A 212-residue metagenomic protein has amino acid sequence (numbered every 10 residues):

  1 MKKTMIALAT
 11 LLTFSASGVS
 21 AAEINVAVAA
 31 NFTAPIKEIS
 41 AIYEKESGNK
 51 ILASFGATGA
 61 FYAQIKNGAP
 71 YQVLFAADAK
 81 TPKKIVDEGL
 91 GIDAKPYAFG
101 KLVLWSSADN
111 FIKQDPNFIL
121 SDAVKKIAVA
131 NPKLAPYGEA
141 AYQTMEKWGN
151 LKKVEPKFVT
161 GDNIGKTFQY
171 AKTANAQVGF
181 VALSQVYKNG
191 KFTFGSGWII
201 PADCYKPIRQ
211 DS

Functional and structural regions predicted by a protein language model:
M1-S20: Gram-negative bacterial Sec-dependent N-terminal signal peptides
T10-L12, Y71, V154: Generic hydrophobic, helix-prone segments enriched in Leu/Val/Ile
A21-E46, L52-F55, G59, A63-A69 (+2 more regions): Exported/periplasmic ABC-transporter solute-binding proteins
